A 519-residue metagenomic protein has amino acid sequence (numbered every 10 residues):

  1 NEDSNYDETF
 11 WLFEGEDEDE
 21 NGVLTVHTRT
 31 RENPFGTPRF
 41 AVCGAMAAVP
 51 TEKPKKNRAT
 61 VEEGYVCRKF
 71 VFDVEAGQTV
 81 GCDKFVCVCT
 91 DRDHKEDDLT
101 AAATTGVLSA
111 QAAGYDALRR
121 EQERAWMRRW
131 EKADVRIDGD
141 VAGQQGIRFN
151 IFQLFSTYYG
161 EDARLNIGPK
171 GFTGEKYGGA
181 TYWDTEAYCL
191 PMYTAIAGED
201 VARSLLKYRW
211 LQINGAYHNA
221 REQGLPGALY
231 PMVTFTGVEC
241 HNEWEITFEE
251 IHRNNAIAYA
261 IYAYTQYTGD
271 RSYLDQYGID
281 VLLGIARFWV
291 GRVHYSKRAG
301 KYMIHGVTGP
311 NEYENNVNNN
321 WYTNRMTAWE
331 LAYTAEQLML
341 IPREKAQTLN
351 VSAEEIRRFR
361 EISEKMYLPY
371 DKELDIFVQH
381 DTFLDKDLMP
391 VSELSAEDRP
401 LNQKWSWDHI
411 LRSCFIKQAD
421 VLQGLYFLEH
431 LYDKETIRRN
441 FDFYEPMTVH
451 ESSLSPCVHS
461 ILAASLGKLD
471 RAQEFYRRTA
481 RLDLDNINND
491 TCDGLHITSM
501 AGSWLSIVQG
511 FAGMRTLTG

Functional and structural regions predicted by a protein language model:
N1-Y177, S406-W407: Acidic/polar, glycine-enriched structural segments that form the non-catalytic walls/loops of the carbohydrate-binding
E131-L165, P169, N324, E344-L384: Gly/Pro-rich turn-and-neighbor structural signature
E131-R136, Q153-S156, A187-E199, E245 (+7 more regions): Well-ordered alpha-helical scaffold segments within catalytic/enzyme domains
Q145, A180-E186, T194, E249-A256 (+5 more regions): Aromatic- and histidine-enriched alpha-helix N-cap/loop-to-helix transition segments that scaffold the rims
F149-S156, Y208-G215, D280-R292, W329 (+3 more regions): Alpha-helical scaffold segments in carbohydrate-active enzymes
Y158-T173, E199-Y259, T265, R271-Q276 (+4 more regions): Helix-terminus loop motifs that line ligand-binding clefts
T173-T181, A228-Q276, G284-R358: The feature captures the catalytic groove of carbohydrate-active enzymes
T181-A187, P191-W210, Q276, A332 (+2 more regions): Active-site core of glycosidic bond-cleaving carbohydrate-active enzymes
